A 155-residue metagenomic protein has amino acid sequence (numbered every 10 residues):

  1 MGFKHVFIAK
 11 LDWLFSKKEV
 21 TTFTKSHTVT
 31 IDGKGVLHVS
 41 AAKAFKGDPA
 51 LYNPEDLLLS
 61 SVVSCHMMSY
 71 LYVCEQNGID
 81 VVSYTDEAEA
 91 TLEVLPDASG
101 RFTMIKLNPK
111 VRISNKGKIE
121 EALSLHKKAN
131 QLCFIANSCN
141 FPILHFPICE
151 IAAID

Functional and structural regions predicted by a protein language model:
M1-S60, L71-D155: Extended beta-strand/beta-hairpin segments
